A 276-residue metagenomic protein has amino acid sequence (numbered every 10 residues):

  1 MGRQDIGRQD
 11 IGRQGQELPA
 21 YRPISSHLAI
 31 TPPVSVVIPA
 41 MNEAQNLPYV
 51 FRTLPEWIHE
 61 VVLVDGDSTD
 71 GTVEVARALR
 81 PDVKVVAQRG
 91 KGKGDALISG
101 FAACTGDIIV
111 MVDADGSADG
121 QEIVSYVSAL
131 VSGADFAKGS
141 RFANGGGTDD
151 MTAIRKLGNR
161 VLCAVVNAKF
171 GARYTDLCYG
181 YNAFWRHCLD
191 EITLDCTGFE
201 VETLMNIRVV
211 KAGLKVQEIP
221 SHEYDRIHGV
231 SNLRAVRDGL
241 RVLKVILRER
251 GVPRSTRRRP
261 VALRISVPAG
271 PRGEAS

Functional and structural regions predicted by a protein language model:
G2-R3, G12-T31, K169-G171, L194-S276: Hydrophobic helical membrane-anchoring modules
A20-S25, M41-E56: Short, well-formed alpha-helical segments that are part of the catalytic scaffolds of diverse glycosyltransferases
P33-S35, E60, L204: Cell-envelope/extracellular polymer assembly enzymes that use nucleotide-activated donors
I38, F51, H59-S68, V86: Short beta-strand/loop segment that forms part of the nucleotide-sugar
H59-V62, V73-A103: Conserved donor nucleotide-binding strand/loop of the catalytic core
D65-V73, G116: A conserved acidic beta->alpha catalytic loop
Q88-A103, Q121-F199, R226-L243: Acceptor/aglycone-binding surface of glycosyltransferases and processive sugar-polymer synthases
I109: Short aromatic/hydrophobic "clamp" motif used to bind/position activated sugar donors
